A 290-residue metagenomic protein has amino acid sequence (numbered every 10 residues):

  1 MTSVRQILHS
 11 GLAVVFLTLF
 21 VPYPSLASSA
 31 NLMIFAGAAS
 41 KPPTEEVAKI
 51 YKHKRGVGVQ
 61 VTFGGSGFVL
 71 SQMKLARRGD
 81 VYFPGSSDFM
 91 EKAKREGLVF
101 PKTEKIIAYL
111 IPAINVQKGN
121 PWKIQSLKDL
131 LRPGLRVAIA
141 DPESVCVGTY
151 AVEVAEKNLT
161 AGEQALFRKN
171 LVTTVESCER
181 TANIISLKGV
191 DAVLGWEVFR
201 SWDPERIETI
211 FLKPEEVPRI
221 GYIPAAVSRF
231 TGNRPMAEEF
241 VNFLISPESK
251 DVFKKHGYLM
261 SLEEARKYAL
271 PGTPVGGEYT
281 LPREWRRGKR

Functional and structural regions predicted by a protein language model:
M1-A13: Bacterial N-terminal signal peptides that target proteins for export
S10-Y23: Bacterial N-terminal signal peptides
Y23-T62, G67-R77, S86-S87, E91-E96 (+2 more regions): Exported/periplasmic ABC-transporter solute-binding proteins
E96-T103: A short, gly/pro- and small-residue-rich
